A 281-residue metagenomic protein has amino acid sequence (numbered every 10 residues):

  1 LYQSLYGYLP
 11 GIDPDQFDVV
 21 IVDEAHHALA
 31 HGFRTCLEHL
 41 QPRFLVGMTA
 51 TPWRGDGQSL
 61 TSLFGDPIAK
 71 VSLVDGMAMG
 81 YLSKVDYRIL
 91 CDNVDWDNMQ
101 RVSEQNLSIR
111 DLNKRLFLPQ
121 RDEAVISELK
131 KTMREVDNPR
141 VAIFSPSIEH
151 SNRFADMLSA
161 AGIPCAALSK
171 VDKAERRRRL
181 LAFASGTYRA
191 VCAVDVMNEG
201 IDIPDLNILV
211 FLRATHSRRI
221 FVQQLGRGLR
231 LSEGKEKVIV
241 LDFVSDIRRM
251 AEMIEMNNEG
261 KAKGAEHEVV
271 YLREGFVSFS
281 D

Functional and structural regions predicted by a protein language model:
L1, R43-A50, A190-A193: Structural recognition of the conserved hydrophobic beta-strand(s) that form the central parallel beta-sheet of P-loop
L1-V19, A30-T35: Conserved helix/coil segment N-terminal to the catalytic DExD/H
G7-P10, G80, V191-L209, L225-R230: SF2 helicase motor core recognition
V19, H26-R88: Post-DEXD/H (motif II) to motif III coupling segment of the RecA-like Helicase ATP-binding lobe
P67-A142: Conserved interdomain linker/interface between the two RecA-like ATPase lobes of SF2 helicase motors
A124-K131, E135, E252-D281: Long, largely alpha-helical accessory region at the distal end of helicase-like NTP-driven motors
A142, S151-N198: Conserved helicase ATPase core of P-loop NTP-dependent helicases/translocases
R218-Q223, R227-N258: Conserved segment of the helicase C-terminal RecA-like domain
